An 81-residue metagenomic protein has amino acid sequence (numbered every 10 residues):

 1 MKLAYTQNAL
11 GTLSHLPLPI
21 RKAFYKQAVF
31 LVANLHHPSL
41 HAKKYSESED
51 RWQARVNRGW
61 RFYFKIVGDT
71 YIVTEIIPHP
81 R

Functional and structural regions predicted by a protein language model:
M1-K2, P38: Solvent-exposed, charged interface segments at domain starts and junctions
K2-G11, H15-K22, R55-R81: Enriched for short, Lys/Arg-rich terminal
Q27: A small-molecule sensor/coupling module
F30-A54: A short, surface-exposed loop/turn module that caps and links secondary-structure elements
